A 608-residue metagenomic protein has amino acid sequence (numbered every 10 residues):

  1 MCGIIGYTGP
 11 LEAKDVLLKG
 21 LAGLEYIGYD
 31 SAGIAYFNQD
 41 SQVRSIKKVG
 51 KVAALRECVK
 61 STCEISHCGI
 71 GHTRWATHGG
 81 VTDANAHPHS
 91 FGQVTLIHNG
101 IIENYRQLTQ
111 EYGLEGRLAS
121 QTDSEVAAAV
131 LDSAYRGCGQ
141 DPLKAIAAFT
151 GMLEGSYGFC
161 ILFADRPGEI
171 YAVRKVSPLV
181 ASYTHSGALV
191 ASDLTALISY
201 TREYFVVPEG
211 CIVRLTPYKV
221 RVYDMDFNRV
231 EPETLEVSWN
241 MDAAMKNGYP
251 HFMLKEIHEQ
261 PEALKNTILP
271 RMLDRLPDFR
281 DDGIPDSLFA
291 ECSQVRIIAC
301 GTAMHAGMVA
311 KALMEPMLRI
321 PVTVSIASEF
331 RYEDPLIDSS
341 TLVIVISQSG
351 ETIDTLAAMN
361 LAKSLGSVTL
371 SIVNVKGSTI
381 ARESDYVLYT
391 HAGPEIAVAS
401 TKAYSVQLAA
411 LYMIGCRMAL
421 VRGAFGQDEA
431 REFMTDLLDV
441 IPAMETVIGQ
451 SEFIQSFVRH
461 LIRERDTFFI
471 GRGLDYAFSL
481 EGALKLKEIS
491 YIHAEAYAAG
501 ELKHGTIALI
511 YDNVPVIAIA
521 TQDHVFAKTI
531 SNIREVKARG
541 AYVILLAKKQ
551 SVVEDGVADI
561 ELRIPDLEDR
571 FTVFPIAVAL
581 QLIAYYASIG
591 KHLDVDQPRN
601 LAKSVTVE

Functional and structural regions predicted by a protein language model:
M1-K246, P250-H251, E262-S293, Y332 (+5 more regions): Conserved short alpha-helical segments that host acidic/polar catalytic motifs at enzyme active sites
H67-A84, L273-D286, A310-I346, T352 (+1 more regions): Glycine-rich oxoanion-binding loops at beta->alpha junctions
C68, V94-T95, Q294-R296, L342 (+3 more regions): Structural motif
P88, Y171-A172, Y204-F205, I212-R214 (+11 more regions): Replace "in large, NTP-powered and nucleic-acid-processing enzymes" with "in large, NTP-powered factors and other
S156-G187, F457, I462-E488, I530: Acidic/histidine-rich
Q260-L264, I268-R296, Y386-P515, S588-E608: Active-site phosphate/pyrophosphate-binding segments
A290-D439, I519-P565, I583, K591: Glycine-rich phosphate-binding loops that contact phosphosugars or nucleotide phosphates
Y542, D555-V557, L567-E608: Generic C-terminus detector
